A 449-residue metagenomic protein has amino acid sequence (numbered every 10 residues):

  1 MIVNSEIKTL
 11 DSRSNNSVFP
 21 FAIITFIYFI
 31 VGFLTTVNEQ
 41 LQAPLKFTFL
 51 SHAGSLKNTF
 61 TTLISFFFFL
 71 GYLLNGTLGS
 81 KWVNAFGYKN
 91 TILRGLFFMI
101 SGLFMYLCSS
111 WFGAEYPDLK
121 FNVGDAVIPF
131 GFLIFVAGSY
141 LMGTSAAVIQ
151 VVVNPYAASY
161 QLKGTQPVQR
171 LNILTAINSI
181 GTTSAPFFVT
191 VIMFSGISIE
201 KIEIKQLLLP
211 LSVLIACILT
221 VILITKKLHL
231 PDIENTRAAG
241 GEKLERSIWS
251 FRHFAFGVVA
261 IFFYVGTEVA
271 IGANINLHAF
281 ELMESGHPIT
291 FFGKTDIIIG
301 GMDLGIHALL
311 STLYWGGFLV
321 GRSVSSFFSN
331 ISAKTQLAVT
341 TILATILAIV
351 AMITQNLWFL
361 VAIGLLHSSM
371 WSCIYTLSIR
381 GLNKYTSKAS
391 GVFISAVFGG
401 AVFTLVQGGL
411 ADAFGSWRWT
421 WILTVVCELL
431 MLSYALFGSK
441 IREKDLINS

Functional and structural regions predicted by a protein language model:
M1-V31, A126, R246: Cytosolic juxtamembrane N-terminal segment immediately preceding the first transmembrane helix of multi-pass
F19-F49, Q150-N154, I271-A279: Extracytoplasmic
N38-Q42, W249-S311: Extracytoplasmic gate region of multi-pass secondary transporters
T62-V83, T312-V324: Central cavity-lining transmembrane alpha-helices of secondary-active solute carriers, predominantly the Major
I92, F135, L337-A338: Primarily marks hydrophobic transmembrane alpha-helices of the MFS/SLC 12-helix fold
F97-I128, I342-T354: C-terminal ends and interior cores of transmembrane alpha-helices in multi-pass membrane transporters/permeases
V148-L162, S368-K384: Intracellular juxtamembrane helix-capping segments at the cytosolic ends of symmetry-related transmembrane helices
P167-H229: Helix-loop-helix hairpin linking two adjacent transmembrane segments in secondary transporters
